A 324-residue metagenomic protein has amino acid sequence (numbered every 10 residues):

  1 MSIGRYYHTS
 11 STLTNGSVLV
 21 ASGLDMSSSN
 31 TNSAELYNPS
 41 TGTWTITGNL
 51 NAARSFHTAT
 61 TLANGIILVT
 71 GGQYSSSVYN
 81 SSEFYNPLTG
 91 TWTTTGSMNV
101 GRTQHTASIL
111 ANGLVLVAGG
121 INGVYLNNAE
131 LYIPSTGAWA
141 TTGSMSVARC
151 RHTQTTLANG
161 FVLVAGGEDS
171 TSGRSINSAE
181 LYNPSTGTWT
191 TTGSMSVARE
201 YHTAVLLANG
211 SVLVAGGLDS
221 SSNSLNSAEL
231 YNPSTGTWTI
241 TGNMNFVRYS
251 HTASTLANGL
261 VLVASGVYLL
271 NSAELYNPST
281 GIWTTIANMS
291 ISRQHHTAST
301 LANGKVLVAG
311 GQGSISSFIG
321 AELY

Functional and structural regions predicted by a protein language model:
M1-Y324: Kelch-like beta-propeller repeat domains
